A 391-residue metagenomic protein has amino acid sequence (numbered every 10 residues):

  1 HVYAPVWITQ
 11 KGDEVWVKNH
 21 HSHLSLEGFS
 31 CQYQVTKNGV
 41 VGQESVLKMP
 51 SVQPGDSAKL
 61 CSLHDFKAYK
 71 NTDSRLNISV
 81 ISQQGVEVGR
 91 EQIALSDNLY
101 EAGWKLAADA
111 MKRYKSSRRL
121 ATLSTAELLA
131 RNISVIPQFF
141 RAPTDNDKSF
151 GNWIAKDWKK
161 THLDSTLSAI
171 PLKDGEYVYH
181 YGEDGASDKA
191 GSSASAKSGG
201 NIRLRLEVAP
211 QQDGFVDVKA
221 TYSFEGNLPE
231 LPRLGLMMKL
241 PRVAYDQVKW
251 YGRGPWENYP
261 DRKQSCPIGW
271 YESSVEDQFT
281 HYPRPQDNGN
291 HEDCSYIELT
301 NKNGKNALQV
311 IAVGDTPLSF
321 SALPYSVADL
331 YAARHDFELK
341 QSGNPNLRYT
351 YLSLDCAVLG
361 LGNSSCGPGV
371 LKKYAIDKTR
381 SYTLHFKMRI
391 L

Functional and structural regions predicted by a protein language model:
H1-R119: Carbohydrate-binding surfaces of carbohydrate-active enzymes
Y69-N71, L99-L391: Beta-strand/loop-rich accessory regions of lumenal/periplasmic or secreted enzymes, predominantly carbohydrate-active
